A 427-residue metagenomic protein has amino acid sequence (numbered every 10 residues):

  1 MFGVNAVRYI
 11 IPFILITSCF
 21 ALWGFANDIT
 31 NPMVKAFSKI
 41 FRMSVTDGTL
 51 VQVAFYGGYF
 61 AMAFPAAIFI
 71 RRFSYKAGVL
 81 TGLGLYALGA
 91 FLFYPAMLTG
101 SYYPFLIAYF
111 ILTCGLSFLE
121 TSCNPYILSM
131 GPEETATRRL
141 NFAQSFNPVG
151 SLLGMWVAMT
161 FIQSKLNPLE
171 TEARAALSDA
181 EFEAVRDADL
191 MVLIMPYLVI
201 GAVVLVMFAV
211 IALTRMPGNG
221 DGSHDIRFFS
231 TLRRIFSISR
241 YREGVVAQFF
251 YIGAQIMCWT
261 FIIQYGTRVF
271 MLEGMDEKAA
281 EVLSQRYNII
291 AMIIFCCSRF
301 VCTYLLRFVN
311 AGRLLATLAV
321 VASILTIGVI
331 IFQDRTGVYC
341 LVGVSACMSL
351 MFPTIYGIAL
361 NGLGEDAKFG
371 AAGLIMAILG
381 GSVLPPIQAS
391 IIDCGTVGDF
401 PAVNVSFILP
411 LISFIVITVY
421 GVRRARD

Functional and structural regions predicted by a protein language model:
F2, A6, M207-R215, L411-D427: Multi-pass alpha-helical transporter architecture, strongest for 12-TM Major Facilitator/SLC carriers used
I11-S38, C123-N124, C258-G266, L384: Extracytoplasmic
T30-V34, G154-Q163, I235-N288: Extracytoplasmic gate region of multi-pass secondary transporters
L50-I70, I289-V301: Central cavity-lining transmembrane alpha-helices of secondary-active solute carriers, predominantly the Major
G84-T99, V320-Q333: C-terminal ends and interior cores of transmembrane alpha-helices in multi-pass membrane transporters/permeases
Y102-L119, T336-M351: Hydrophobic core of transmembrane alpha-helices in multi-pass small-molecule transporters, especially MFS/SLC-type
F118-P132, S349-G364: Intracellular juxtamembrane helix-capping segments at the cytosolic ends of symmetry-related transmembrane helices
